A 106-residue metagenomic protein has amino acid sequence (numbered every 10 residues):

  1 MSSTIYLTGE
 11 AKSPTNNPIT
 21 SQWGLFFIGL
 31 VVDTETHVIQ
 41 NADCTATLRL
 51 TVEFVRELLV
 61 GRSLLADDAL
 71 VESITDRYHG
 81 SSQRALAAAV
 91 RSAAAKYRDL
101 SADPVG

Functional and structural regions predicted by a protein language model:
M1-E10: Short, compositionally biased leader-like segments
K12-S13, N17-G106: Active-site- and interface-proximal helix/loop "cap" or "latch" segments in soluble metabolic and energy-transducing
